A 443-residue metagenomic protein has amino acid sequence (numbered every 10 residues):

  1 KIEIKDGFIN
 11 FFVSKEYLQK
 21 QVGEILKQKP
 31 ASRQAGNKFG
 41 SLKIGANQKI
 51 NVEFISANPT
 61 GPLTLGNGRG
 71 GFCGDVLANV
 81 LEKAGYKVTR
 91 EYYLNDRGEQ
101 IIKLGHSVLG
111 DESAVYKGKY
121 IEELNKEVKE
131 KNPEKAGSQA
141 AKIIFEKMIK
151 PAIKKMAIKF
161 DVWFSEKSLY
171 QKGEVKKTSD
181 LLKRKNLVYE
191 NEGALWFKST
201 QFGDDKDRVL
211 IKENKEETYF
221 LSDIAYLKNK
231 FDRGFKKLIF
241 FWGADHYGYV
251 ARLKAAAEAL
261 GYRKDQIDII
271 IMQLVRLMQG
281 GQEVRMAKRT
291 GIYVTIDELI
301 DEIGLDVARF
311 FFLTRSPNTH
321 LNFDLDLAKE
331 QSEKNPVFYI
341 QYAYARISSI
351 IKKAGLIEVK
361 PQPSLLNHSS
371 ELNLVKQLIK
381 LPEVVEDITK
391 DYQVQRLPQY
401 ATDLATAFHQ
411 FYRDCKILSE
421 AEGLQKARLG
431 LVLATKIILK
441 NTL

Functional and structural regions predicted by a protein language model:
K1-L443: NTP-dependent nucleotidyl-transfer catalytic core
